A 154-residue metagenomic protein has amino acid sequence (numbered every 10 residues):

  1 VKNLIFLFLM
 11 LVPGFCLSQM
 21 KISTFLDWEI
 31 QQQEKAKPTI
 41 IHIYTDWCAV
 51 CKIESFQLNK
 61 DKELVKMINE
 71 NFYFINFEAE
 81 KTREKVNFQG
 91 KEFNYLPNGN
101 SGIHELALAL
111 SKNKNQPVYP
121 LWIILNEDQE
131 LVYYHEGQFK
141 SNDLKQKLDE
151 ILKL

Functional and structural regions predicted by a protein language model:
V1-K21: Bacterial Sec-dependent N-terminal signal peptides
K21-P38, I68, A107: A short beta-strand-turn-helix
K35-A49: Short active-site neighborhood of thiol/selenol oxidoreductases, capturing the structured segment around
I43-T45, G102-I103, L108, H135-L144: Short beta-strand and adjacent turn/loop elements
C48-K52, W122: The canonical Cys-X-X-Cys-His
K52-M67: Typically the conserved alpha-helix immediately C-terminal to a functionally engaged Cys/Sec in thioredoxin-like
Y73-L121, N126-D128: Thioredoxin-like thiol-disulfide oxidoreductase module
I124-L154: Thiol-/selenol-based redox modules, centered on thioredoxin-like and closely related oxidoreductase domains
